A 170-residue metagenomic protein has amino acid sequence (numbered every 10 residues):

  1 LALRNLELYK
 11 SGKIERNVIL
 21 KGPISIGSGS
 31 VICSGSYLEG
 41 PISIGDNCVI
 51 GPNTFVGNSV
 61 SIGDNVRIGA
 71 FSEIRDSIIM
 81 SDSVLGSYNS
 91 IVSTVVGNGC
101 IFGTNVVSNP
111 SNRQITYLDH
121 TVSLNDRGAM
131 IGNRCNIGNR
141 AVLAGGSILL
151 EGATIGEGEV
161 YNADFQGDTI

Functional and structural regions predicted by a protein language model:
L1-N65, E73: Extended, small-residue-rich solenoid/repeat segments and analogous flexible loops that form exposed scaffolds
G69-I170: Glycine-rich hexapeptide-repeat left-handed beta-helix
